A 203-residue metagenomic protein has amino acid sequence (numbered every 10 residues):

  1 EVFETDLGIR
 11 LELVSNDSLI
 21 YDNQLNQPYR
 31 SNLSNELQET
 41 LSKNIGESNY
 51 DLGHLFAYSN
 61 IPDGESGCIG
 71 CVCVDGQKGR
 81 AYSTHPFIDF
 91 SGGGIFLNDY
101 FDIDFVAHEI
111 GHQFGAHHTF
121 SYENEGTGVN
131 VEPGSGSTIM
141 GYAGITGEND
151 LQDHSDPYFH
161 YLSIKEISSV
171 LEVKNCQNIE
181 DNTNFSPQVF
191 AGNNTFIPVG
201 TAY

Functional and structural regions predicted by a protein language model:
E1-Y203: Extracellular (secreted or membrane-anchored) zinc-dependent metallopeptidases, primarily metzincins but also closely
